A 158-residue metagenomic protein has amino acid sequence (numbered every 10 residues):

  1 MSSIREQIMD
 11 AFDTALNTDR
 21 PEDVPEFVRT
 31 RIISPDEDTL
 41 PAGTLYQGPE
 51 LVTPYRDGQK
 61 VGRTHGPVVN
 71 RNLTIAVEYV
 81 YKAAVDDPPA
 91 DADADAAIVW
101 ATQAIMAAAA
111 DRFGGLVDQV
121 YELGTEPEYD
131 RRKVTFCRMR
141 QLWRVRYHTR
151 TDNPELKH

Functional and structural regions predicted by a protein language model:
M1-L40, E50-H158: Charged, amphipathic alpha-helical segments and their flanking helix caps
L45: Two-metal-ion RNase H-like nuclease active-site motif
